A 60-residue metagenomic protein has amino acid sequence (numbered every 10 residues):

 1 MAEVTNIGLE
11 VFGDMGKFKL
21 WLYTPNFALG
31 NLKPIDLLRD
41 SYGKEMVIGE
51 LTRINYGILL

Functional and structural regions predicted by a protein language model:
M1-L60: Non-transmembrane "mature" sequence context
